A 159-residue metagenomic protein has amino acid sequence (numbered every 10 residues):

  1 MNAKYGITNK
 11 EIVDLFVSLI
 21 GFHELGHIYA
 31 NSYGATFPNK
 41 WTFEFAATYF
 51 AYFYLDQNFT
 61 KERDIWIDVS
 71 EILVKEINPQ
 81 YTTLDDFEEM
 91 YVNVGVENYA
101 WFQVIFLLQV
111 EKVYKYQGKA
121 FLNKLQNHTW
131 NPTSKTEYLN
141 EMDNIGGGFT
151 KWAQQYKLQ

Functional and structural regions predicted by a protein language model:
M1-F22: Juxtacatalytic substrate-recognition/specificity segment
E11, T36-K40, G95-A100: Solvent-exposed loop and edge beta-strand segments that line ligand/cofactor-binding and catalytic clefts
V17-L25, L73-D85: A structural motif
S18, F22, N39, F43 (+2 more regions): Hydrophobic (often cysteine-bearing) scaffold residues that line and stabilize catalytic clefts of nucleotide/cofactor
L19-S32, T48, Y52: Active-site recognition of the HExxH zinc-binding catalytic motif
Y33-K40, K61-I67, F121-N127: Surface-exposed patches in mature extracellular/periplasmic domains of secreted proteins
K40-P79, I145-A153: Post-HExxH zinc-binding segment in Zn-dependent metallohydrolases
Y81-Q159: Pan-zinc metallopeptidase signature
